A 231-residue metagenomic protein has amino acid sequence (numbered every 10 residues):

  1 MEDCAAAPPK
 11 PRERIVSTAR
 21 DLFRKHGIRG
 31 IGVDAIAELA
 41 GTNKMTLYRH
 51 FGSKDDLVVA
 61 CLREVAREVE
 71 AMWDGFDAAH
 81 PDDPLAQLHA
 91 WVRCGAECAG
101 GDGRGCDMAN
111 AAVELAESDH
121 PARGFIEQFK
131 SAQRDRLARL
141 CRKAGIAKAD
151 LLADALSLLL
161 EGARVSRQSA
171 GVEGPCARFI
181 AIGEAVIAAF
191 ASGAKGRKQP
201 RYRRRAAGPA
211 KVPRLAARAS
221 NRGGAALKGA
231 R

Functional and structural regions predicted by a protein language model:
M1-K10, A191-R231: N-terminal intrinsically disordered/low-complexity leader segments
P8, V16, L62, A66 (+1 more regions): Amphipathic, non-transmembrane alpha-helical scaffold segments
R14, T18-D56, A60: Helix-turn-helix
V58-V65, M72: Alpha-helical DNA-contacting segments of helix-turn-helix folds
A60, D74-R104, K143, A153-L156 (+1 more regions): Hydrophobic alpha-helical connector segments
V69-E70, A86-H89, S118-K143, D154 (+2 more regions): Amphipathic alpha-helical packing segments from all-alpha helical-bundle domains
A86-Q87, A99-G124: Amphipathic alpha-helical segments used for helix-helix packing
C98, S157-P175, V186-K195: Amphipathic C-terminal alpha-helical segment
